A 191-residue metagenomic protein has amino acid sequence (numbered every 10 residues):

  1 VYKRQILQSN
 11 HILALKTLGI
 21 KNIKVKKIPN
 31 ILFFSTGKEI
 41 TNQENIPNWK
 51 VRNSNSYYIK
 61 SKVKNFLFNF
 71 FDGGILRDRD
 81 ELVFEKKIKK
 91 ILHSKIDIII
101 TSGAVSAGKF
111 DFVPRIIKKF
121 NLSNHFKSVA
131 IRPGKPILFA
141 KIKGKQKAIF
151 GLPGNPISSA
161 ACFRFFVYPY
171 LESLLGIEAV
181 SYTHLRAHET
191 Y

Functional and structural regions predicted by a protein language model:
Y2, H184-Y191: Single conserved hydrophobic/aromatic residue that forms the stacking wall/gate of nucleotide- or nucleobase-binding
K3-D72, K90: Short, glycine/charged-enriched hinge/interface segments at domain edges or termini
G19, K27-N30, H125, P133-K135 (+1 more regions): A generic structural signal for well-ordered coil/turn residues at beta-strand boundaries that shape enzyme active-site
F34, A140, H188: Residues in well-ordered beta-strands of folded domains
V51, F139, F163, L185-R186: Generic structural hydrophobic/aromatic packing signal, biased to beta-strands
S54, D111-F112, T190: Secondary-structure junction/capping motif
Y58, F66-V180: Short glycine/threonine-rich loop/turn motifs
